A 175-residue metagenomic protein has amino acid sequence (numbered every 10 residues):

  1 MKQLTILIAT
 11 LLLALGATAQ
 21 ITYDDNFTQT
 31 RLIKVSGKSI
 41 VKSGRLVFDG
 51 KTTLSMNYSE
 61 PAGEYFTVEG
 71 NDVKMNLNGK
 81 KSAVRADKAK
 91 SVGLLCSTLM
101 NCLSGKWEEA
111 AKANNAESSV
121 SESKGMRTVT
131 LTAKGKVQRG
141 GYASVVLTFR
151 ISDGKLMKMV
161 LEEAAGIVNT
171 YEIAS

Functional and structural regions predicted by a protein language model:
M1-L4: Positively charged n-region of N-terminal signal peptides that target proteins for export
I6-L11: Sec-dependent N-terminal signal peptides
A14-G16: N-terminal signal peptide c-region/cleavage motif recognized by signal peptidases
Q20-I33, K38-S39, N78-K136: Flexible, processing/modification-adjacent segments and terminal tails in exported/periplasmic/extracellular proteins
Y23-Q29, K42-L46, T52-M56: One face of beta-strands
I40-S43, A62, E69, G140-V145 (+1 more regions): Short, surface-exposed coil-to-beta transition loops
V47-S97, N169: An acidic-aromatic
E117-S175: Gly/Pro-enriched, hydrophobic low-complexity segments that function as extracytoplasmic propeptides/linkers
